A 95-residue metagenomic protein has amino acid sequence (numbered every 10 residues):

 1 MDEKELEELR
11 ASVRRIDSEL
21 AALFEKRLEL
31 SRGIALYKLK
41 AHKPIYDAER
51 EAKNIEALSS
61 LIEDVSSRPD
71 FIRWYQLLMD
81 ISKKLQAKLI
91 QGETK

Functional and structural regions predicted by a protein language model:
M1-K95: Domain-level signature for soluble enzymes in the chorismate/prephenate branch of the shikimate pathway
